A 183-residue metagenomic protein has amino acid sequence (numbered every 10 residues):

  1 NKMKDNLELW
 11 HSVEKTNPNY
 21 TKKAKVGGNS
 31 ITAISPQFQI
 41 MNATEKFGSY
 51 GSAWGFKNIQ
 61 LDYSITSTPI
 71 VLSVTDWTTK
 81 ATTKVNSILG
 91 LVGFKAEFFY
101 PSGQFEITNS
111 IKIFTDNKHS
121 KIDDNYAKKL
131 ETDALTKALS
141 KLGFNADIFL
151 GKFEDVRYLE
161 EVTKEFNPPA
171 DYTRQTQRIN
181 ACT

Functional and structural regions predicted by a protein language model:
N1-I40: N-terminal, Lys/Arg- and Ser/Thr-rich interaction peptides
N1-K4, L159-T183: Interfaces that engage single-stranded nucleic acids at replication/repair/recombination sites
E14-N17, F47, T183: Generic secondary-structure transition motif, activating predominantly at the C-termini of alpha-helices
N17, D155-R157, N180: Intrinsically disordered, low-complexity segments enriched in glycine/proline and serine/threonine
Y20, V71, A170-D171: Intrinsically disordered, low-complexity segments enriched in proline/serine/threonine
N29, I34-F166: Positively charged, aromatic-enriched nucleic acid-contacting surfaces
